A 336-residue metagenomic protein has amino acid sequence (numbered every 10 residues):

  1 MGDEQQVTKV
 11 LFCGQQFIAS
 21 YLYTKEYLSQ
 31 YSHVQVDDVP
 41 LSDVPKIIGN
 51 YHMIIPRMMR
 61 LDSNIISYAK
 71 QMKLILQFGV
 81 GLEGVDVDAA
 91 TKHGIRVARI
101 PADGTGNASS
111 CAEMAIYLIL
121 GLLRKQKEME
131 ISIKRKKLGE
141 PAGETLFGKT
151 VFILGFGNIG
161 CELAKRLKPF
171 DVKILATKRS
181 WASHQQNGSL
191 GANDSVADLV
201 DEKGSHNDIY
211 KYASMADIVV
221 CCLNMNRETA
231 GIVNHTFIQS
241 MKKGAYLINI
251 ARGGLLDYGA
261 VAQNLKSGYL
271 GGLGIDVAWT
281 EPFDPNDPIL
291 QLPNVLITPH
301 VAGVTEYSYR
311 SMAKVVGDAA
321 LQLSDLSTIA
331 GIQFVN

Functional and structural regions predicted by a protein language model:
M1-M53, S183, L190, N336: N-terminal glycine-/charge-rich "phosphate-binding" loop or analogous flexible N-terminal tail
G2-V7, A19, T24, T91 (+4 more regions): C-terminal helix-to-coil terminal segments
V7, M72, F147-T150, G244: Phosphate-coordination loops involved in phosphoryl transfer and adenosine-cofactor binding
C13, R57, F78, C222-M225 (+1 more regions): Short, well-ordered coil/turn residues at beta-beta hairpins and beta-strand->alpha-helix junctions within
H52-E130: Phosphate/diphosphate ligand-binding glycine-rich loop within oxidoreductases
S63-I66, W181-P288: Rossmann-like adenosine-cofactor binding region
M129-E162, P169-D171: Glycine-rich NAD(P)-binding loop of Rossmann-like domains
L175: Conserved beta-strand positions in the Rossmann-like core of class I SAM-dependent methyltransferases
